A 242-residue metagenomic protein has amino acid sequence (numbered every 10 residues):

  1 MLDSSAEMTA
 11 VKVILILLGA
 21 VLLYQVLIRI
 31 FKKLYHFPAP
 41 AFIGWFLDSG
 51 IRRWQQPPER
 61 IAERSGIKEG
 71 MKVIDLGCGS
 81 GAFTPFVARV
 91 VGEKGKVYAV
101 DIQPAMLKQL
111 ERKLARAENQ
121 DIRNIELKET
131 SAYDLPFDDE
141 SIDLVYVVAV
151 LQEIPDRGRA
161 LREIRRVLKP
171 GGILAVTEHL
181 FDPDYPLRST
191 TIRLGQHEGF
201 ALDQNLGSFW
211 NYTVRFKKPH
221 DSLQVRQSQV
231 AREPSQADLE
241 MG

Functional and structural regions predicted by a protein language model:
L2-D3, E7-E69: Class I SAM-dependent transferase core
I74-L76, S80-D134: Class I SAM-dependent methyltransferase SAM/SAH-binding core
Y133-L144: A short acidic, Gly/Pro-enriched loop at the edge of an enzyme's catalytic core that lines a small-molecule cofactor
D143-P155: A short SAM/SAH-binding and catalytic strip from SAM-dependent methyltransferases
G158-P170: A short glycine-rich, Lys/Arg-flanked "PGG" loop and its adjoining helix->strand segment in the class I
G171-E178: Conserved beta-strand signature within the Rossmann-like core of class I S-adenosyl-L-methionine
P186-L206: Conserved Class I S-adenosyl-L-methionine
G207-G242: Core SAM-dependent methyltransferase catalytic element
